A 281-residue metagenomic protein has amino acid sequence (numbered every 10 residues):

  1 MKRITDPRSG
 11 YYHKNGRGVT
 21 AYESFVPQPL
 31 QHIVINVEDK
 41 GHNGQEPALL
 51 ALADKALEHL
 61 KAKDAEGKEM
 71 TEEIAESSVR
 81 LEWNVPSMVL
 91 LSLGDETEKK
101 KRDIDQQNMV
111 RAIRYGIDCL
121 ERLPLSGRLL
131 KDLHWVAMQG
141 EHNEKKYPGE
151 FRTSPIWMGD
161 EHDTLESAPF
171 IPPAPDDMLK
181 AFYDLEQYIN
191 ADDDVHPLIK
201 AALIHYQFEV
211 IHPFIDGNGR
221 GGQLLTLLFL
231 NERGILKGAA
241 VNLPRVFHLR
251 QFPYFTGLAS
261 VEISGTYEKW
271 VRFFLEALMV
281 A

Functional and structural regions predicted by a protein language model:
M1-A281: FIC/Doc superfamily catalytic core
